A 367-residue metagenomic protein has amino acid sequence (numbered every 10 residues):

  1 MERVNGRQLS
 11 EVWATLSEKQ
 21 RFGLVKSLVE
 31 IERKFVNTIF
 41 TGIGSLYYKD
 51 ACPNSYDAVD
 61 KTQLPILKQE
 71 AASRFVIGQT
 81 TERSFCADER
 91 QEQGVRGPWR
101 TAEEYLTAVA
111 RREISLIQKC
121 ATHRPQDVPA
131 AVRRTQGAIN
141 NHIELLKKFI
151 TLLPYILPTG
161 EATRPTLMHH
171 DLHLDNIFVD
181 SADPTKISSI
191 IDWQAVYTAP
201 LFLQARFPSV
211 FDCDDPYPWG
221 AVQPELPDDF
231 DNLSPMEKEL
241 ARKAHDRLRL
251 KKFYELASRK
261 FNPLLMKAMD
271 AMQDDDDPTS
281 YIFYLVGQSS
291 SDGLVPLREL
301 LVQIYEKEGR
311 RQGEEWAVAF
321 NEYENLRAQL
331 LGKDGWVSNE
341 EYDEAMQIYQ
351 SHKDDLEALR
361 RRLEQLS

Functional and structural regions predicted by a protein language model:
M1-E144, Y155-L167, T185-K186: ATP-binding pocket architecture of kinase catalytic cores
R7-S10, G44-S45, N54-S55, N176 (+6 more regions): Short catalytic/ligand-binding loop motif for oxyanion handling, primarily in non-cytosolic enzymes, centered on
R7-S10, T15-E18, S188, Q194-Y197 (+2 more regions): Aromatic/acidic cage segments in peptide-binding pockets
K34, K148-L152, L300: Amphipathic alpha-helical segments that form well-ordered structural scaffolds and often line/cohere around active
I43-D50, I177, L297, V302: A short glycine-rich, hydrophobically flanked beta-strand micro-motif that places a catalytic Asp/Glu for divalent metal
K148-L203: Active-site acidic catalytic loop and adjacent metal/ATP-binding pocket of ATP-dependent phosphoryl transfer enzymes
T185, R259, P263-S367: Regulatory N- and C-terminal appendages and interdomain linkers associated with kinase/kinase-like NTP transferase
Q204-M266, L285, S291-D292: Active-site activation/catalytic loop segments of kinase-like enzymes and analogous catalytic loops in related
